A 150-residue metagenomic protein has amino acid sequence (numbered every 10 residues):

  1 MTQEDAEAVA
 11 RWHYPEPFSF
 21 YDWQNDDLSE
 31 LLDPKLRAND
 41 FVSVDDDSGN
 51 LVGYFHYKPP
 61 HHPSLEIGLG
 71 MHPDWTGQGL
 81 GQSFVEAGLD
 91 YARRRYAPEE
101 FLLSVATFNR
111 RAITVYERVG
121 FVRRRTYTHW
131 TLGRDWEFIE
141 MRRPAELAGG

Functional and structural regions predicted by a protein language model:
Q3-T76, V85, Y91-R95, P144-L147: Acetyl-CoA-dependent GNAT
Y54, R124-T126: Residue-level detector of high-confidence beta-strand sites
L65, L80-Q82, Y91, R124 (+1 more regions): Generic secondary-structure boundary signal with a strong preference for alpha-helix termini
L69-E86, A106-T114, R118: Conserved glycine-rich acetyl-CoA-binding loop
P98-L102, A106-I113, R118, T126-G150: C-terminal "cap" of GNAT-fold acetyltransferases
